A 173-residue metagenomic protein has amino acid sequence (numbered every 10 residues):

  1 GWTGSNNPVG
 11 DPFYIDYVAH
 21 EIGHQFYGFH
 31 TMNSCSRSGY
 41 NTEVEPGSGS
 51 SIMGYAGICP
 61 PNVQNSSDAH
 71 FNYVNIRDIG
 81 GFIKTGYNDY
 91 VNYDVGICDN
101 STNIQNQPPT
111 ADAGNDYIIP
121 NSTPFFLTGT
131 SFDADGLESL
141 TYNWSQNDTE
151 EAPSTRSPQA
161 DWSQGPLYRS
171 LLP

Functional and structural regions predicted by a protein language model:
G1-P173: Extracellular (secreted or membrane-anchored) zinc-dependent metallopeptidases, primarily metzincins but also closely
